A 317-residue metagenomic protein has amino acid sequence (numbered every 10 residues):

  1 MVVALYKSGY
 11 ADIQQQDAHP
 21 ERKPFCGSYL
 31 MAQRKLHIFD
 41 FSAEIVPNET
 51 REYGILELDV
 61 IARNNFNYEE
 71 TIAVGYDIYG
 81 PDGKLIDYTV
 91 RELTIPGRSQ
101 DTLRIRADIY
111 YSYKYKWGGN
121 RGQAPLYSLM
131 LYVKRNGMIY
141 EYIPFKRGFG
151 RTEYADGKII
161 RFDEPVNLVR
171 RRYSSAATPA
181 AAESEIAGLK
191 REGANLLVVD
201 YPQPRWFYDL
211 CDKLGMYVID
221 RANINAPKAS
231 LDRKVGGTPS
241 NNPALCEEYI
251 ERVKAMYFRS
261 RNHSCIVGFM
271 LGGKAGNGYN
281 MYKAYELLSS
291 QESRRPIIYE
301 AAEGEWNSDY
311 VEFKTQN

Functional and structural regions predicted by a protein language model:
M1-R205, D209-G215, R252, V267-G268 (+2 more regions): Secreted/periplasmic carbohydrate-active enzymes, especially glycoside hydrolases
L196-N317: Substrate-binding/catalytic cleft of secreted carbohydrate-active enzymes, primarily glycoside hydrolases
